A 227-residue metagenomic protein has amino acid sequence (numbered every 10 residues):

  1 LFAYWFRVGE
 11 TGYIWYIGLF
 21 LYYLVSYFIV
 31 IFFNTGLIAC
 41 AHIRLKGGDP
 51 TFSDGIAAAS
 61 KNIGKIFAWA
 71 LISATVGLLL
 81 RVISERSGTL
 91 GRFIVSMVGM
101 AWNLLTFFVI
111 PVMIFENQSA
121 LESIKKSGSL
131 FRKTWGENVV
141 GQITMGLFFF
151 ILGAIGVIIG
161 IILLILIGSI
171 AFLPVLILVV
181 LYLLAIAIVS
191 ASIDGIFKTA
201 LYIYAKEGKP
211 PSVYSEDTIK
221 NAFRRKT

Functional and structural regions predicted by a protein language model:
L1-T227: Hydrophobic alpha-helical membrane segments
